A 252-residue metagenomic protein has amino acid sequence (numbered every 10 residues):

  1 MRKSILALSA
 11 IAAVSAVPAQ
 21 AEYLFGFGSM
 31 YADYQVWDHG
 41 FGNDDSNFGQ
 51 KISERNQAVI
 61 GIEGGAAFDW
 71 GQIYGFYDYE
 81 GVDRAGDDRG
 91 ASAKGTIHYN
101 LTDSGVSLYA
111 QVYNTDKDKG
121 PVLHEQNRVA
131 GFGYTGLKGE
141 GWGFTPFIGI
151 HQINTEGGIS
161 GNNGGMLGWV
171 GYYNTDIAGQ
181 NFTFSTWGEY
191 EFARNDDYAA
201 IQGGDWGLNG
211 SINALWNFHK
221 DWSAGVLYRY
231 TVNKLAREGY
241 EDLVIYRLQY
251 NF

Functional and structural regions predicted by a protein language model:
M1-F25: Cleavable N-terminal export/targeting peptides
Q20-G81: Short glycine/proline- and aromatic-enriched beta-strand/turn motifs that initiate or cap beta-hairpins
F25, W70-G75, L101-L108, K138-F144 (+2 more regions): Repeated loop/turn-to-beta-strand initiation elements of outer-membrane beta-barrel proteins
Y34-D38, F68, Y79-D83, V112-D118 (+5 more regions): Transmembrane beta-strands of outer-membrane beta-barrel pores
N43-D45, G49-N56, Y79, D83-V170: Outer-membrane pore/translocation modules
G65-A67, T96-N100, G133-T135, V170-N174 (+2 more regions): Transmembrane beta-barrel domains of outer membrane proteins
H151-D221, Y250-F252: Outer-membrane beta-barrel transmembrane domain signature
Y240-F252: Outer-membrane beta-barrel "beta-signal"
